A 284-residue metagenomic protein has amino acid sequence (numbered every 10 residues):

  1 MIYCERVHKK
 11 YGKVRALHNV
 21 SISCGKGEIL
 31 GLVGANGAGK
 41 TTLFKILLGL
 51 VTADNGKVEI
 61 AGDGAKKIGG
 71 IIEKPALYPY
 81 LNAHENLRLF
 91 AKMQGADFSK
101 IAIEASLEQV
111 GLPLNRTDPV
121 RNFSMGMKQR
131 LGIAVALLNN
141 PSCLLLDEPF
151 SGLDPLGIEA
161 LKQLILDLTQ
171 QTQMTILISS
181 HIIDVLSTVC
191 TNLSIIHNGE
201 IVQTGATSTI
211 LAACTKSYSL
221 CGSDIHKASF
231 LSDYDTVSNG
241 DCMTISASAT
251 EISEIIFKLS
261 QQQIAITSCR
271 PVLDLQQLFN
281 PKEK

Functional and structural regions predicted by a protein language model:
V33-A35: The feature captures the beta-strand-to-loop junction immediately N-terminal to the Walker
G49-K67: Conserved ABC transporter NBD signature motif
R88, K92, F98-N115: Conserved ABC ATPase "signature" region
L144-E148: Catalytic Walker B motif of ABC-type/P-loop ATPase nucleotide-binding domains
K162-S246: ABC transporter nucleotide-binding domain
K216-K284: Short, charged/small-residue-rich alpha-helical element at the C-terminal edge of ABC transporter nucleotide-binding
